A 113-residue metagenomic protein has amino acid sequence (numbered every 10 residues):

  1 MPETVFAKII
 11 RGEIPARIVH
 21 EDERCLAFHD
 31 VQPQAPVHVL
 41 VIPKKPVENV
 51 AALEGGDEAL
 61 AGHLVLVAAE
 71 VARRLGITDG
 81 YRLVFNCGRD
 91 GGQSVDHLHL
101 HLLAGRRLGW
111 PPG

Functional and structural regions predicted by a protein language model:
M1-G113: HIT superfamily nucleotide-processing domains
